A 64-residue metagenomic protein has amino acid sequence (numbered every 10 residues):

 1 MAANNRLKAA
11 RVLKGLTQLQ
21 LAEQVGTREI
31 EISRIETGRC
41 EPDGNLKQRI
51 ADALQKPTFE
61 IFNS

Functional and structural regions predicted by a protein language model:
M1-L13: A short, Lys/Arg-rich alpha-helix, primarily the initiator
V12, E23, D52: Alpha-helical residues within the helix-turn-helix
G15-R34: Short alpha-helical DNA-recognition segment
E31, E41, E60: Residues in the helix-turn-helix
R34, N63-S64: Phosphate-coordinating loops and pocket residues in cytosolic domains that bind phosphorylated ligands
T37: Short, conserved catalytic or interaction motifs in soluble domains
N45-E60: DNA major-groove recognition helix of helix-turn-helix/homeodomain DNA-binding modules
